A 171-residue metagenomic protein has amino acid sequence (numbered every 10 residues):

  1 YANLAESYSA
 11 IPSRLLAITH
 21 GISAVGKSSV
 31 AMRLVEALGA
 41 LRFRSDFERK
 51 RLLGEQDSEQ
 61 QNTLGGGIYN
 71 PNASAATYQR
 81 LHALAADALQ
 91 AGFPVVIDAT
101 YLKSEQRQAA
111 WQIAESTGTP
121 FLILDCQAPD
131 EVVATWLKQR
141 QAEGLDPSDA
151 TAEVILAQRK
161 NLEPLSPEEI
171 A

Functional and structural regions predicted by a protein language model:
Y1-L16: Extreme N-terminal, non-catalytic leader segments that precede Walker-type/kinase nucleotide-binding cores
A17-T19, S45: Hydrophobic anchor at the beta1->P-loop junction of P-loop NTPases
I22: P-loop (Walker A) phosphate-binding loop of NTP-binding proteins
K27: Conserved lysine of the Walker
V30, L34: Hydrophobic positions on the alpha1 helix immediately C-terminal to the Walker A/P-loop
V35-F93: Conserved substrate/cofactor phosphate-moiety recognition/catalytic segment in nucleotide-dependent phosphotransferases
S116-L137: Conserved phosphate-donor/acceptor-positioning beta-strand/loop module used by diverse small-molecule
Q139-A171: Small-molecule kinase domains that catalyze NTP-dependent phosphoryl transfer to phosphate-bearing small molecules
